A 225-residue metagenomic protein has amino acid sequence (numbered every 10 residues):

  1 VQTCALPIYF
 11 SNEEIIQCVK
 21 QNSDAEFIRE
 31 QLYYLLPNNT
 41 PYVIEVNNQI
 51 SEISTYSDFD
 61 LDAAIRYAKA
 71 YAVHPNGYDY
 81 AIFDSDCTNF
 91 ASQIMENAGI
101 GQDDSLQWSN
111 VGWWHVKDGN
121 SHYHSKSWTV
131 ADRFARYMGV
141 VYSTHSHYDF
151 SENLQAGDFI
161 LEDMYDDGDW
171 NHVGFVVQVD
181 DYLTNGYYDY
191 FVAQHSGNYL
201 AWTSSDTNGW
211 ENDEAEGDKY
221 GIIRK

Functional and structural regions predicted by a protein language model:
Q2-L6: Short, small-residue-biased leader/transition segments that mark boundaries at the very start of proteins
D24-N48: Structured, charged N-terminal subsegments at the starts of enzyme catalytic cores and at intra-chain domain/subunit
T40-Y123: N-terminal capping segments
H74-N76, G101, I160-D169, D181-Y182 (+1 more regions): Solvent-exposed loop/turn segments at secondary-structure junctions within structured extracellular/periplasmic domains
T88-N97, V173-V177, V192-Q194: Active-site scaffold segments
H115-Y190: ...with weaker cross-activation on analogous glycine-rich loops/strands in unrelated enzymes
G186-Y199, S204-K225: Low-complexity, Gly/Ser/Thr/Pro-rich intrinsically disordered linker/tail segments
